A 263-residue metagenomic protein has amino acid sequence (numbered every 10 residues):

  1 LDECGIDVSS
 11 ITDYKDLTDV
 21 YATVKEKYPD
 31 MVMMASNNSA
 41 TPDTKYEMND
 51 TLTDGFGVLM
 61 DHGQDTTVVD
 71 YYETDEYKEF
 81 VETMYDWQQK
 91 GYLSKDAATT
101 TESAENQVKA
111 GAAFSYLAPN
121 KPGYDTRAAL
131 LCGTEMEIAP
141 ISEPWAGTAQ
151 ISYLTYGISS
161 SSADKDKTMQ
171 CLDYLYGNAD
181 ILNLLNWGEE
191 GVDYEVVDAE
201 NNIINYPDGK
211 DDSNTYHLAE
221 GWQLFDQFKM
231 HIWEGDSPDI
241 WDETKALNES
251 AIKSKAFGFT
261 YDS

Functional and structural regions predicted by a protein language model:
L1-S263: Extracytoplasmic/secretory soluble proteins
